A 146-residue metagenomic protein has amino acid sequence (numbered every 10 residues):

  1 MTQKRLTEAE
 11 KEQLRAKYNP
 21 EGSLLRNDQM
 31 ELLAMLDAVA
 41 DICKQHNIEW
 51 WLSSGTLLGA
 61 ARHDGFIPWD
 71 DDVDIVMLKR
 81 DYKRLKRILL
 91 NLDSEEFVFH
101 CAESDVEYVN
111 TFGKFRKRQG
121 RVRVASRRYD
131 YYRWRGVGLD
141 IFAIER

Functional and structural regions predicted by a protein language model:
T2-E8: Conserved oxyanion/phosphate-binding beta-strand-loop segments in alpha/beta enzyme cores
K4, F66-P68, Y108, W134: Generic secretory/membrane-interface signal
E12, A16-K44, L89-R146: Conserved catalytic core of two-metal-ion nucleotidyltransferases
A40-V73, Y82: Active-site nucleotide-donor binding segment shared across nucleotidyl transfer reactions
V76-L78: Short hydrophobic/aromatic beta-strand micro-patches that form the beta-sheet surface supporting nucleotide- or nucleic
L85: Conserved SAM-binding loop
